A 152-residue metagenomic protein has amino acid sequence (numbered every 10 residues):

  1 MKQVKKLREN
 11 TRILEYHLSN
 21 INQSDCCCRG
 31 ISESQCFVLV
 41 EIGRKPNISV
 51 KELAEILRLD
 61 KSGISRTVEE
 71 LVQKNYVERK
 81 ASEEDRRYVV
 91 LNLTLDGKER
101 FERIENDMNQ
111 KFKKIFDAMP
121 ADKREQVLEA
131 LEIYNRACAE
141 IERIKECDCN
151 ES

Functional and structural regions predicted by a protein language model:
M1, N20-I21, E125-S152: C-terminal regulatory/oligomerization modules of transcriptional regulators
M1-R29, E33: N-terminal leader segment of winged-helix/HTH proteins
I21-G63: N-terminal helix-turn-helix DNA-binding core of bacterial DNA-binding proteins
V40-R44, E105, E132: Short, locally clustered residues in the helix-turn-helix/winged-helix DNA-binding domain
G43, E69, Q73: Residue-level detection of the helix-turn-helix DNA-binding "recognition helix"
K51, E69, V89: Residues within the helices of the helix-turn-helix
R66: DNA-binding alpha-helical recognition surfaces that contact promoter or target DNA
V72-E125: Charged, amphipathic alpha-helical coiled-coil/dimerization segments
